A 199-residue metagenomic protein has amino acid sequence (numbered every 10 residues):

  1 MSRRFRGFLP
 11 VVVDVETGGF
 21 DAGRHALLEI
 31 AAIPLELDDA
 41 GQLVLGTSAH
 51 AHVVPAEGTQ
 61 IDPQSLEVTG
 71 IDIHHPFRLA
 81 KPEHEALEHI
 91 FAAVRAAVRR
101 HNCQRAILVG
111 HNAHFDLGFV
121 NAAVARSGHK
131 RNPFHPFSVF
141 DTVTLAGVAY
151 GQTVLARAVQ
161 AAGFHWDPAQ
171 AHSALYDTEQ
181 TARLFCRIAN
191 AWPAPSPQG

Functional and structural regions predicted by a protein language model:
S2-H111, A162: Conserved non-catalytic scaffold segment of RNase H-like nuclease domains
D14-E16, D116, D141, D177: Acidic active-site catalytic centers that drive phospho-/nucleotidyl reactions and related ester hydrolyses
T17-G19, T144, Q180: Short, glycine/acidic-enriched loop or turn micro-motifs at the edges of active sites
F20-A22, G147, R183: Conserved protein kinase catalytic core
V53-P76, T142-T178: Active-site-proximal helix-loop-helix substrate-binding element of RNase H-like nuclease domains
I107-H114, G118-F119, A123-V124, A156-G199: Acidic, Mg2+-coordinating catalytic module of metal-dependent nucleases/exonucleases that use a two-metal-ion mechanism
L117-F137: Substrate-recognition/cap helix-loop segment adjacent to the acidic, metal-dependent catalytic center of Asp-based
